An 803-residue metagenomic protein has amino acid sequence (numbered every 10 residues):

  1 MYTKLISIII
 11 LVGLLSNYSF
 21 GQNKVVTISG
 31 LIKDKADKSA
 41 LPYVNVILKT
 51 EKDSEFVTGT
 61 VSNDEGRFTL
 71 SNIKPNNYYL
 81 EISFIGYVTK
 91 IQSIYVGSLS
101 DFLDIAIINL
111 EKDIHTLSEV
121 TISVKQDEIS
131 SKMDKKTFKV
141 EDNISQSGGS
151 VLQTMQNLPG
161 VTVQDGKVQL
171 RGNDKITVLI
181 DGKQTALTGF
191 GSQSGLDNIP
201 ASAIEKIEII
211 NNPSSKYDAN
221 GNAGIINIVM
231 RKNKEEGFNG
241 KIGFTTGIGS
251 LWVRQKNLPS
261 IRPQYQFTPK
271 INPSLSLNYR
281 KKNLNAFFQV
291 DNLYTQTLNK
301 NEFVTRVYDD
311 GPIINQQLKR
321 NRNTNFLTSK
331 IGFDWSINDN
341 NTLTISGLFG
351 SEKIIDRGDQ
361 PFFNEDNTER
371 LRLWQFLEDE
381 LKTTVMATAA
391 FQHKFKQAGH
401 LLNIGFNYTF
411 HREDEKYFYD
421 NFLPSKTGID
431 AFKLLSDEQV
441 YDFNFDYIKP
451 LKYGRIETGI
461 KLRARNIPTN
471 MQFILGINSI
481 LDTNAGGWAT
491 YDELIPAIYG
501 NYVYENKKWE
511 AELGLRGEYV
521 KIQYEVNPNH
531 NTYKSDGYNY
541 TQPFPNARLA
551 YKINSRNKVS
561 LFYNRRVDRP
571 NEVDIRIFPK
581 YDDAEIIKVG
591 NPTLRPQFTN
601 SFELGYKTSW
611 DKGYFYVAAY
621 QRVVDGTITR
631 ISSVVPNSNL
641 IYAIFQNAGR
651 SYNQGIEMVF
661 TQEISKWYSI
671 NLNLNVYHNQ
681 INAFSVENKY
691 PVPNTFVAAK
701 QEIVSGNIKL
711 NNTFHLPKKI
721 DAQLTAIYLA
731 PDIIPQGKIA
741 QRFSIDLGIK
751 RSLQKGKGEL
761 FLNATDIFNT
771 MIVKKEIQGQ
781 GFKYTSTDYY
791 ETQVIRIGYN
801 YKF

Functional and structural regions predicted by a protein language model:
Q22-K24, V88, F102, E119 (+21 more regions): Membrane-proximal, glycine/serine-rich, low-complexity loop/turn segments characteristic of large bacterial
A36-T50: Short, ordered, surface-exposed loop/turn motifs in non-cytosolic proteins
E51-E55, N77-S93: A short, solvent-exposed loop/turn motif at the edges and junctions of modular extracellular/periplasmic domains
E51-R67: Short, acidic Ser/Thr/Gly-rich low-complexity loop/linker segments typical of extracellular and cell-surface proteins
V253-N257, N299-G311, D356-R370, D414-L423 (+9 more regions): Outer-membrane beta-barrel translocator domains and adjoining extracellular loop/strand segments of Gram-negative
D430, E457-R556, V686: Signature of Gram-negative outer-membrane beta-barrel scaffolds
V440-N444, A485-G487, N591, R595 (+6 more regions): Outer membrane beta-barrel strand-and-loop segments of large Gram-negative receptors, especially TonB-dependent
Q646-L729: Gram-negative outer-membrane beta-barrel transporters
